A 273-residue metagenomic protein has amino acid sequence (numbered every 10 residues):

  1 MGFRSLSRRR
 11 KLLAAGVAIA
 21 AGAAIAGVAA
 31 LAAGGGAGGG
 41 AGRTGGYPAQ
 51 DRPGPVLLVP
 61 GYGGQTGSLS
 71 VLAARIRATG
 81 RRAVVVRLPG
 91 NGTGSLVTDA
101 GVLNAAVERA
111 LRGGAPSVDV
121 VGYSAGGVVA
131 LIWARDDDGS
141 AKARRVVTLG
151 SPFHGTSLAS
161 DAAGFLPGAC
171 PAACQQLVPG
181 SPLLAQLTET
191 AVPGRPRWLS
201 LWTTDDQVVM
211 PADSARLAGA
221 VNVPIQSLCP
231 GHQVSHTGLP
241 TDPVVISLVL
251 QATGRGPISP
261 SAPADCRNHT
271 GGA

Functional and structural regions predicted by a protein language model:
M1-V59, G63-S70, A74-R75, A264-A273: Flexible, membrane-associating and regulatory peripheral segments of lipid-active enzymes
R10, G16-V17, G35, A73-I76 (+5 more regions): Generic low-complexity, intrinsically disordered sequence content enriched in small uncharged/hydrophobic residues
G40-R52, V129-L131, A185-W198: Charged, low-complexity, helix/coiled-coil-prone segments
G54-P60, G67, V71, R82-V86 (+1 more regions): Serine-dependent carboxylesterase/thioesterase catalytic core of lipase-like alpha/beta-hydrolase/SGNH enzymes
G64, N91-G94: Glycine-/small-residue-rich active-site loops that bind phosphorylated ligands and cofactors
T79: Conserved dinucleotide-binding and phosphotransfer motif residues
V86-L88, I225: Conserved beta-strand termini and adjacent loop/short-helix elements that scaffold enzyme active sites in alpha/beta
R135-A273: Helical cap/lid subdomain of alpha/beta-hydrolase-fold lipid enzymes that gates access to the catalytic pocket
